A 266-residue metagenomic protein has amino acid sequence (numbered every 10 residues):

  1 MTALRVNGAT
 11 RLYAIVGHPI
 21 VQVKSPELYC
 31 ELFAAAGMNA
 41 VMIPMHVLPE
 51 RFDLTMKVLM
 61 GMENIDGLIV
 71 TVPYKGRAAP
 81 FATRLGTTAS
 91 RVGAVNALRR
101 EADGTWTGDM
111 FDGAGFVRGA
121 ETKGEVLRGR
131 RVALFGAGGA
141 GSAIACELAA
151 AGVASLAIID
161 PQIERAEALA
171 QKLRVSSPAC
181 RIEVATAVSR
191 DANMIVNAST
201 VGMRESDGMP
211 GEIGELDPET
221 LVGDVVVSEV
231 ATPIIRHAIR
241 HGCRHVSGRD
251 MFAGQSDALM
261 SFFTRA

Functional and structural regions predicted by a protein language model:
A3-K123, A231: Phosphate/diphosphate ligand-binding glycine-rich loop within oxidoreductases
V6-N7, L127-R128, G152, E212-T220: Short, conserved loop/helix-junction motifs that constitute active-site signature segments in enzyme catalytic cores
G17, M110, A120, E125-V153 (+1 more regions): Glycine-rich adenosine-cofactor-binding loop
V70-R77, A140, T200-M203, S228 (+1 more regions): Short glycine-rich anion-binding loops that position phosphate/pyrophosphate groups of nucleotides and phosphorylated
R118, V227-S228, C243-A266: Active-site capping/gating segments
A150-S155, R240-R244: Conserved S-adenosyl-L-methionine
V153-S176: NAD(P)-binding Rossmann-fold cofactor-contacting core
S177-H245: Rossmann-like adenosine-cofactor binding region
